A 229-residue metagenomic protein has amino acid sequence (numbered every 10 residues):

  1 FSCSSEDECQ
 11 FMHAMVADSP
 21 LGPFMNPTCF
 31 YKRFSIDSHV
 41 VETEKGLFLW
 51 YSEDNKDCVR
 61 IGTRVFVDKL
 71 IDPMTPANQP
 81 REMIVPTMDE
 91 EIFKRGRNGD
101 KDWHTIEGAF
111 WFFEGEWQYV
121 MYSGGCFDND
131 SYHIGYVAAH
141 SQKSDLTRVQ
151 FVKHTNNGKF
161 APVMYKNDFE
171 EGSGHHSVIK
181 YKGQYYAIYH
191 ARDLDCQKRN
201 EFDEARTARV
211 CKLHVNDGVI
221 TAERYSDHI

Functional and structural regions predicted by a protein language model:
F1-I229: Carbohydrate-active catalytic/glycan-binding domains of CAZyme proteins, especially the secreted or lumenal ectodomains
